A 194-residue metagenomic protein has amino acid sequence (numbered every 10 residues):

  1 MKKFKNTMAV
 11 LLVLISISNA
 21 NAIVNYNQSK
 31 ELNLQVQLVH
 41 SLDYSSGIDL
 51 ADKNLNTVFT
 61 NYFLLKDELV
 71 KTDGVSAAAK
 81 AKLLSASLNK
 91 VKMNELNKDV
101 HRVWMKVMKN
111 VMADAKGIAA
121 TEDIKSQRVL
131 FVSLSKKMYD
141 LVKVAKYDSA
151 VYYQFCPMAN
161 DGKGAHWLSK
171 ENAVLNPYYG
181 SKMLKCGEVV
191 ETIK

Functional and structural regions predicted by a protein language model:
K2-T7, N19-K194: Intrinsically disordered, low-complexity terminal tails/loops enriched in metal-binding residues
A9-L11: Structured mid-domain segments that build the active-site/substrate or prosthetic-cofactor binding neighborhood
V13-N19: Hydrophobic h-region of N-terminal signal peptides that target proteins for export in Gram-negative bacteria
